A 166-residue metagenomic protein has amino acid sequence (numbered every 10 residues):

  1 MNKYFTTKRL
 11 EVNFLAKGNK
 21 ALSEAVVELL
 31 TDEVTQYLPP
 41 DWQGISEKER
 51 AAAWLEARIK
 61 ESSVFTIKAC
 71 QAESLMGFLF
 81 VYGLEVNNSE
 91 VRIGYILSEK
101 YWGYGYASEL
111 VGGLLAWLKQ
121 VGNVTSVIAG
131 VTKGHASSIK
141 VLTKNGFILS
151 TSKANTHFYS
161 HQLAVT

Functional and structural regions predicted by a protein language model:
M1-Y37, V64-T166: Acyl-donor (CoA/ACP) binding surface of acyl/acetyltransferases
V34-W54: Conserved GNAT-fold acetyl-CoA-binding loop/helix
E56-E61: Short loop/turn motifs at secondary-structure junctions and domain boundaries
